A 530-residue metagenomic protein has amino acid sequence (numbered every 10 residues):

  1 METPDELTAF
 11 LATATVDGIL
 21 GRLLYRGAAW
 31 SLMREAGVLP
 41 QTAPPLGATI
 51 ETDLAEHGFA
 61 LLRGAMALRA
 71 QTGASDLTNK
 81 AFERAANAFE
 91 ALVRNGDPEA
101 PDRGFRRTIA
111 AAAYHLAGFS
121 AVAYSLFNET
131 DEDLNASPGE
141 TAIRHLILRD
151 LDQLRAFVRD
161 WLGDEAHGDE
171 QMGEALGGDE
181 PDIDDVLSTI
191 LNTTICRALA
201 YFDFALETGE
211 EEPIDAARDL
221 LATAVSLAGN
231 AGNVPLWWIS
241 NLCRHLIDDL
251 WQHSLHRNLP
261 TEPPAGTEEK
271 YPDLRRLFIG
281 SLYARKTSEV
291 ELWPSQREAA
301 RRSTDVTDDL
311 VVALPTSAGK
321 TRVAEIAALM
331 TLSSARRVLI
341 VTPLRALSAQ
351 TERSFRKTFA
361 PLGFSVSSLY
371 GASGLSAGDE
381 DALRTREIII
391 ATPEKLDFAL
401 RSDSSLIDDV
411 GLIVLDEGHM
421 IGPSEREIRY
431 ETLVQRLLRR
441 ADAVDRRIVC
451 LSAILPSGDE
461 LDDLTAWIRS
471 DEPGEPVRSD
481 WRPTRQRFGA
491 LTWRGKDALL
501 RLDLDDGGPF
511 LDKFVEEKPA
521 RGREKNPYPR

Functional and structural regions predicted by a protein language model:
M1-L277: N-terminal accessory nucleic-acid engagement/regulatory domains that precede and modulate ATP-driven motor cores
A265-A313: Conserved pre-motif I regulatory segment
V306-L329, S424: Walker A/P-loop
A318-V323, M330, A335-K357, K395-F398 (+1 more regions): Conserved Walker A/P-loop ATP-binding site and its immediately adjacent core in helicase/helicase-like ATPase domains
L347-Y370, L464-E472: Conserved helix-turn-beta segment of the N-terminal RecA-like "Helicase ATP-binding" lobe in SF1/SF2 helicases
A372-I390: Conserved motor-coupling elements within RecA-like helicase/translocase cores
I389, P393-D397, D403-R447: SF2 helicase catalytic motif II
Q435, R447-R530: Conserved interdomain linker/interface between the two RecA-like ATPase lobes of SF2 helicase motors
